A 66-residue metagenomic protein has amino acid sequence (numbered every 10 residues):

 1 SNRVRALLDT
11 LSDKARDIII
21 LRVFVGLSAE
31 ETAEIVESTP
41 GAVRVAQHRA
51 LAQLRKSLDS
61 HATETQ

Functional and structural regions predicted by a protein language model:
S1, A15-R16: Short, leucine-enriched amphipathic alpha-helices that occur as contiguous helical runs
S1-N2, V23: Short hydrophobic/aromatic-rich motifs at helix boundaries and adjacent loops
R3-S12: Short amphipathic alpha-helical boundary/capping segments
S12-A15, G26: Residues at alpha-helix boundaries and short interhelical turns
A15, E30, V36-S60: DNA-recognition helix of helix-turn-helix
I18-R22: A short pre-motif secondary-structure segment
V25-G26, E31: Flexible coil/turn residues that form the inter-helical turn or adjacent wing/linker of helix-turn-helix
T63-Q66: Intrinsically disordered, low-complexity basic tails/linkers immediately adjacent to helix-turn-helix/homeobox/MYB/SANT
